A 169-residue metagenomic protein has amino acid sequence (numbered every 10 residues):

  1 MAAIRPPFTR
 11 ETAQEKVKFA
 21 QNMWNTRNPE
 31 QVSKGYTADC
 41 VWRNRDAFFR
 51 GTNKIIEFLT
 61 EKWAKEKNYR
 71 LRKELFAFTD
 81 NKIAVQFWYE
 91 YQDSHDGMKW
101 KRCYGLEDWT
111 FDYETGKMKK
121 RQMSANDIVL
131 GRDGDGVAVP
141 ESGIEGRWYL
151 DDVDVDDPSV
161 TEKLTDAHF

Functional and structural regions predicted by a protein language model:
M1-A38, K163-F169: Short, low-complexity N-terminal intrinsically disordered segments enriched in polar/charged residues
A3-F8, E57-F169: A beta-strand edge to alpha-helix "cap/lid" segment located at domain peripheries
N25, T37, V41, T60-N68: Short helix-capping and hinge/turn segments at secondary-structure transitions, especially at repeat and domain
V41-K62: Short solvent-exposed beta->alpha transition segments
